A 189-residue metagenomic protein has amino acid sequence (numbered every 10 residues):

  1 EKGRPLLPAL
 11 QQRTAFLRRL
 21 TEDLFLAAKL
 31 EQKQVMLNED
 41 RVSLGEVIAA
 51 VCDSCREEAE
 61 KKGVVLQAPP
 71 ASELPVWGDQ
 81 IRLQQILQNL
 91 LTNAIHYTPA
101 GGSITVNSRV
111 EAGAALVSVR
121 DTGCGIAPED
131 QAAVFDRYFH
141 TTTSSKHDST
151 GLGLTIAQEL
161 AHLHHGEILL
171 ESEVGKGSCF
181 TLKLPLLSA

Functional and structural regions predicted by a protein language model:
Q12-L17: Short alpha-helical segment of the dimerization/phosphotransfer core of two-component systems
L30, A133-S144: Bergerat-fold ATP-binding/catalytic subdomain of histidine kinases
Q32-L37, P75-G78: Conserved micro-motifs of the catalytic ATP-binding
N38-S43, E60, V65-L74: Conserved catalytic submotifs in the C-terminal HATPase_c
L44, G125-A133: Short helix N-cap motif at coil->helix boundaries in the Bergerat
A94-I95: Short helix-loop "hinge" at the ATP-lid/N-box region of the Bergerat-fold HATPase_c
H165-G166: Conserved glycine-rich
